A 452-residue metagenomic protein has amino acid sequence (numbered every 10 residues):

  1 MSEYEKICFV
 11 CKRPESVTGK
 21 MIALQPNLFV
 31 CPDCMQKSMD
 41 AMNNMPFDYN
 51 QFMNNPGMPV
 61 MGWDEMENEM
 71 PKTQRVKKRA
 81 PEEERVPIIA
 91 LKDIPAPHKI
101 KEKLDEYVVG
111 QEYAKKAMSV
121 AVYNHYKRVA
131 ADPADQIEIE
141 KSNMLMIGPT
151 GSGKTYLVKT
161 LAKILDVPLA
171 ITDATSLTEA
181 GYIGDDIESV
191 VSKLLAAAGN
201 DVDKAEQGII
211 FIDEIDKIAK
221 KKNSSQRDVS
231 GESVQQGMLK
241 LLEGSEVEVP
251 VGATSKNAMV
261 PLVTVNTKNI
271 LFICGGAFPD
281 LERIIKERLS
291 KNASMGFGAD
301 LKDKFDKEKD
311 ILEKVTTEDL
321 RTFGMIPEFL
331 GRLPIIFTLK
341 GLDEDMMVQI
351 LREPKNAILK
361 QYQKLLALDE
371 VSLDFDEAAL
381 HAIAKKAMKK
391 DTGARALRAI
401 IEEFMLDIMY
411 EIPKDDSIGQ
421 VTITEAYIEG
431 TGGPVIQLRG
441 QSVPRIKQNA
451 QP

Functional and structural regions predicted by a protein language model:
M1-F211, D216-P452: Non-catalytic accessory segments flanking P-loop/AAA+ NTPase cores
